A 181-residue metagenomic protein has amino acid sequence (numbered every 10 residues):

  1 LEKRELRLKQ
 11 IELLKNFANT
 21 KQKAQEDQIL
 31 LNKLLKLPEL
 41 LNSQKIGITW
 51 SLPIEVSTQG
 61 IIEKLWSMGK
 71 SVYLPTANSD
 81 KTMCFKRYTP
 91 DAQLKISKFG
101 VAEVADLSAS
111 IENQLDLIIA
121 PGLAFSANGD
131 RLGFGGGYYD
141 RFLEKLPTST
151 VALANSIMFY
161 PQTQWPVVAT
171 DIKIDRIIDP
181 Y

Functional and structural regions predicted by a protein language model:
L1-E5, E12-N16, N113-I118, S126-D130 (+1 more regions): Surface-exposed, charge/polar-rich loops and edge strands
L1-N113: N-terminal active-site beta-alpha-beta segment that forms phosphate/nucleotide-binding and substrate-recognition loops
Q10, I48, V72, I119 (+2 more regions): A residue-level signal for conserved active-site and pocket-lining positions in enzyme catalytic cores
K45, K98, A127, R131-G135: Short glycine/serine/threonine-biased micro-segments
E63, G133-Y138: Charged helix-capping and loop-helix junction motifs
P75, F134, L153: Replace "coordinates the UDP/GDP/TDP-sugar" with "coordinates nucleotide-activated sugar donors
L123: Active-site/ligand-binding-proximal alpha/beta "capping" segment
